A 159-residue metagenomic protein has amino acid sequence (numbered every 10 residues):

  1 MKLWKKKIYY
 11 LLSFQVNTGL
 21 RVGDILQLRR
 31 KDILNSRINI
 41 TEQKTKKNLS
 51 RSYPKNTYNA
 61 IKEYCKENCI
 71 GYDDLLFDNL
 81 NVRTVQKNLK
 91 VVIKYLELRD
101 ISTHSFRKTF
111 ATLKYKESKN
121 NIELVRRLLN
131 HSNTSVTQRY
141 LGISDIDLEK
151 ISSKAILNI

Functional and structural regions predicted by a protein language model:
M1-T18: Basic, Lys/Arg- and aromatic-enriched nucleic-acid-binding interface segment
I8-Y9, Q86, R107-K108: Short, leucine-enriched amphipathic alpha-helices that occur as contiguous helical runs
Y9, L20, K119-N120, S132: Residue-level signal for the short linker/turn that defines the boundary of a DNA-recognition helix
Q15-N35: Short, charged phosphate-coordinating catalytic segments
D24-I25, I101, A111, K119-N130 (+1 more regions): Active-site-proximal segment of tyrosine recombinases
Q43-E63, G71-V91: C-terminal catalytic core of Y-nucleophile DNA break-rejoin enzymes
H131-K154: Catalytic-site neighborhood detector that most strongly recognizes the C-terminal catalytic loop/helix of tyrosine
I156-I159: C-terminal secondary-structure termini that scaffold catalytic or DNA-interacting sites
